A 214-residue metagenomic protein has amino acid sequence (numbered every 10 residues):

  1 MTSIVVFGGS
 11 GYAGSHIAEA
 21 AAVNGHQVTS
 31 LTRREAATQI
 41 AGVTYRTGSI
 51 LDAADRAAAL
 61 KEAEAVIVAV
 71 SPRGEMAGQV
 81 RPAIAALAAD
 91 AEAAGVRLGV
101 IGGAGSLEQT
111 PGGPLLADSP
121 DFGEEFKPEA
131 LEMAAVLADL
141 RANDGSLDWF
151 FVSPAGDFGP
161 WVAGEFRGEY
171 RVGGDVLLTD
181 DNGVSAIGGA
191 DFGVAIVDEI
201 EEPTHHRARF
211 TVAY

Functional and structural regions predicted by a protein language model:
I4-N24: N-terminal Rossmann NAD(P)H-binding glycine-rich loop of SDR-like oxidoreductase domains
S30-A37, G156: Short, polar loop motifs at secondary-structure junctions
A36-A94: NAD(P)H-binding glycine-rich loop region in Rossmannoid oxidoreductase-like domains and their noncatalytic homologs
A86-A130, A142, F150: Conserved Rossmann-fold NAD(P)-dependent oxidoreductase catalytic core, especially the SDR/UDP-sugar
E132, G183-D198, A208: Substrate-positioning beta->alpha
A138-P160: Conserved beta-loop-beta element that borders a ligand/cofactor-binding pocket
G145-S146, G159-G168, E199-A208: Glycine/proline-rich active-site loop of Rossmann-fold NAD(P)-dependent oxidoreductases
Y170-I187: A conserved pocket-lining segment of Rossmann-fold NAD(P)-dependent short-chain dehydrogenase/reductase
